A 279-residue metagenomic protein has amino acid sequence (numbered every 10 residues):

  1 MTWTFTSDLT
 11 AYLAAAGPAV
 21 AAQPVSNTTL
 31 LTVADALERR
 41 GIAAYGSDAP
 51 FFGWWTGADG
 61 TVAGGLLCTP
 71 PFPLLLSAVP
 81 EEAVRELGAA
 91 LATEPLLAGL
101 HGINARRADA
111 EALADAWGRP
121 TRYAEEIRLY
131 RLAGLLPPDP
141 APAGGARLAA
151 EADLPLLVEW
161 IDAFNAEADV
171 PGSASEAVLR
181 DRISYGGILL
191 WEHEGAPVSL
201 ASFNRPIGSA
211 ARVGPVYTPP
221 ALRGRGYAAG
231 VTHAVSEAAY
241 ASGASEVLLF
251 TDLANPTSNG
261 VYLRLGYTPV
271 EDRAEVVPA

Functional and structural regions predicted by a protein language model:
M1-L30, L135-P171: Short amphipathic alpha-helix that is part of the acyltransferase structural core
W3-L9, P24, L31-E94, V198-A211: Conserved donor-binding loop and adjoining core beta-sheet/short helix segment in diverse acyl/aminoacyl transferases
D35, T69-P70, P171-Y217: A conserved beta-strand-loop-helix scaffold within acyl/acetyltransferase catalytic domains
G57-A63, C68-A143, V276: Acyl-donor-binding surface of acyltransferase catalytic domains
E81-L91, G214-P220, G224-A241, N259-R264: Conserved acetyl-CoA-binding loop-helix of GNAT-fold acetyltransferases
L97-R106, S209, A239-T251: Conserved GNAT acetyl-CoA-binding A-motif
N104-A110, L249-N259, V276-A279: Conserved beta-strand-loop-alpha-helix junction that forms the acyl-donor binding cleft
G118-A124, L263-D272: Conserved acetyl-CoA-binding loop of GNAT-fold acetyltransferases
